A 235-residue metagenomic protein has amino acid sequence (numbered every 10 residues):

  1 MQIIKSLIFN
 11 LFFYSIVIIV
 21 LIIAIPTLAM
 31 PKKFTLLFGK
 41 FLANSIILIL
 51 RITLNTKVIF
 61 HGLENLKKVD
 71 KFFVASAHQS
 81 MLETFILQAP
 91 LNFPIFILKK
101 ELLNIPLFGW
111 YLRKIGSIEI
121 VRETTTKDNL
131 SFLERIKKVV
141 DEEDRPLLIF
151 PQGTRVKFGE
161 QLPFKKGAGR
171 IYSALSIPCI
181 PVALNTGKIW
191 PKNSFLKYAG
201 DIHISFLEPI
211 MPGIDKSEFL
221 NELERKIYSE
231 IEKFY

Functional and structural regions predicted by a protein language model:
M1-L28, F41, E64-K67, V139 (+1 more regions): Membrane-interfacial terminal anchoring regions of lipid-handling membrane enzymes
I3-I4, L130-Y235: Non-catalytic C-terminal accessory region of glycerolipid acyltransferases and related lyso-lipid remodeling enzymes
L7, L11, L42-I49, T53 (+1 more regions): Hydrophobic alpha-helical segments of integral membrane proteins, encompassing both true transmembrane helices
V17, L21-F41, T53, K68-T125: Catalytic core of membrane glycerolipid acyltransferases/transacylases, capturing the structured, soluble-facing
L48-F72: A short, well-structured juxtamembrane/interface segment
N55-K57, F93, K114, D144 (+1 more regions): A generic structural signal for alpha->beta connector loops
F60, I118-V121, P212: Short acidic-hydrophobic, aromatic-tinged amphipathic segments that line or gate anion-handling sites
